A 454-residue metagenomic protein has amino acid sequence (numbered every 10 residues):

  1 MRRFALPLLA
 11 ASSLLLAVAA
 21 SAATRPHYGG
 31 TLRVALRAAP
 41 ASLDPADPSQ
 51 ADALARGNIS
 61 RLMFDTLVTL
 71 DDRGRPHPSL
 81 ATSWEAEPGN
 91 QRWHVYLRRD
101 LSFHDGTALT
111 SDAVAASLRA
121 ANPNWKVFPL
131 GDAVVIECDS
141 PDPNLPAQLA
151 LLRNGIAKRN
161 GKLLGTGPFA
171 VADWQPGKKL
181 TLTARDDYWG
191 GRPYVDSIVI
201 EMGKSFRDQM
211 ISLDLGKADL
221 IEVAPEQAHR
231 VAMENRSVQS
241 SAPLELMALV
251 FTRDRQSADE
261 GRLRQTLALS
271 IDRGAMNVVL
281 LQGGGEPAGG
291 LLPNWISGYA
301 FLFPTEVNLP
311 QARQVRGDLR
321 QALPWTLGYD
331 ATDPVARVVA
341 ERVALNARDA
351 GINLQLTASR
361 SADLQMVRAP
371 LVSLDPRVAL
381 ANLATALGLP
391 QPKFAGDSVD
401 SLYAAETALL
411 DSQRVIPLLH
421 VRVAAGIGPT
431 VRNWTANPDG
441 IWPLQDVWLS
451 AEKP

Functional and structural regions predicted by a protein language model:
R33, S111-A116, A133-V135, P168 (+7 more regions): Alpha-helical secondary-structure segments
A35-P88, L164: N-terminal lobe/hinge region of extracytoplasmic solute-binding protein
T82-N124, V135, S212, S257: Aromatic- and charge-enriched surface segment that lines or borders ligand/interaction sites
C138-P193, S197, F206-D208: Gly/Pro-rich hinge or "lid" segments in bacterial periplasmic/extracellular proteins
D186-V231: Ligand-site clamp/hinge motif
Q282-L319, D333-V338: Structural transition elements
R316-V372, V423: Ligand/substrate-recognition segments at binding pockets and active sites
A425-P454: Long beta-strand-rich cores associated with HINT superfamily self-processing modules
